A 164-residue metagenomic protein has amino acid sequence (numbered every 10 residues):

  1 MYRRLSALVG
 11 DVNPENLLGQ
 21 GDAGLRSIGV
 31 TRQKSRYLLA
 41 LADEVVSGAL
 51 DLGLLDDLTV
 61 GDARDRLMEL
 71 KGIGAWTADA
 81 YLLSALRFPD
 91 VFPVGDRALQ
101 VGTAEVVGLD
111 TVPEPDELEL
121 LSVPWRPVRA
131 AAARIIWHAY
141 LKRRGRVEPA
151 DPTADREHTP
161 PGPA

Functional and structural regions predicted by a protein language model:
M1-K71: Alpha-helical ds-nucleic-acid-binding substructure associated with the helix-hairpin-helix region of base-excision DNA
R36, D56, V60, A75-A164: C-terminal accessory module of base-excision DNA glycosylases/AP lyases that mediates lesion recognition and DNA
